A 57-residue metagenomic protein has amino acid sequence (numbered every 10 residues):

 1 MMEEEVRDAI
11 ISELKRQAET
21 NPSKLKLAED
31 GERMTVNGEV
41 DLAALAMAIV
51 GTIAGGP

Functional and structural regions predicted by a protein language model:
M1-P57: Protein-protein interaction and targeting regions used for scaffolding, dimerization, and localization
